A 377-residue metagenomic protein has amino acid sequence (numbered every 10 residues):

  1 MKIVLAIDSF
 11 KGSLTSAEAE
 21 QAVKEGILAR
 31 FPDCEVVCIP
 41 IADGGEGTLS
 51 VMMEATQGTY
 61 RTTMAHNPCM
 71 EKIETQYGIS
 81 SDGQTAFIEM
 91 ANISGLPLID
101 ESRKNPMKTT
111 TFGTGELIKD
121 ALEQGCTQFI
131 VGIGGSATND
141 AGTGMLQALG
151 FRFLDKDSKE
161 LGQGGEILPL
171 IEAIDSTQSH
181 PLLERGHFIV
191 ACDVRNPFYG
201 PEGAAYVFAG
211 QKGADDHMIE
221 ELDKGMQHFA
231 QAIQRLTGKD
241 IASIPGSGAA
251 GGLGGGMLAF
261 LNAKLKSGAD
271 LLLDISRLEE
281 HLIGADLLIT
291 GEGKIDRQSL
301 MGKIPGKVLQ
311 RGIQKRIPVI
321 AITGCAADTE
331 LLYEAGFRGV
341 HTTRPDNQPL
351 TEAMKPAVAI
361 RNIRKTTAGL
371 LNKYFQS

Functional and structural regions predicted by a protein language model:
K2-I133, A137-S377: N-terminal loops that bind phosphate or other acidic moieties and the adjacent beta-alpha structural core
